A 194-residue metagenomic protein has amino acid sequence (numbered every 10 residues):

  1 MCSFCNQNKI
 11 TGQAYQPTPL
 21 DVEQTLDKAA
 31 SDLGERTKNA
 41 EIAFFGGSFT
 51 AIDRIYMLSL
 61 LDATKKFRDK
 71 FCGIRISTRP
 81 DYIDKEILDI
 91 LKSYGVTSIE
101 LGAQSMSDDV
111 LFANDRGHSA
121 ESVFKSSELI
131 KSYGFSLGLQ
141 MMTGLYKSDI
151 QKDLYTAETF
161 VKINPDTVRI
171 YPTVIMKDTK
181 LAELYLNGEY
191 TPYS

Functional and structural regions predicted by a protein language model:
M1, R36-T37: N-terminal glycine-rich anion-binding loops that anchor highly charged ligand groups
M1-K9: Local cysteine-cluster metal-coordination motifs and their immediate loop/turn environment, predominantly Fe-S cluster
I10-Q24, I42, G46-S194: Conserved non-cysteine loop/helix-boundary elements of the Radical SAM core domain that shape
Q24-E35: A short, N-terminal amphipathic alpha-helix
